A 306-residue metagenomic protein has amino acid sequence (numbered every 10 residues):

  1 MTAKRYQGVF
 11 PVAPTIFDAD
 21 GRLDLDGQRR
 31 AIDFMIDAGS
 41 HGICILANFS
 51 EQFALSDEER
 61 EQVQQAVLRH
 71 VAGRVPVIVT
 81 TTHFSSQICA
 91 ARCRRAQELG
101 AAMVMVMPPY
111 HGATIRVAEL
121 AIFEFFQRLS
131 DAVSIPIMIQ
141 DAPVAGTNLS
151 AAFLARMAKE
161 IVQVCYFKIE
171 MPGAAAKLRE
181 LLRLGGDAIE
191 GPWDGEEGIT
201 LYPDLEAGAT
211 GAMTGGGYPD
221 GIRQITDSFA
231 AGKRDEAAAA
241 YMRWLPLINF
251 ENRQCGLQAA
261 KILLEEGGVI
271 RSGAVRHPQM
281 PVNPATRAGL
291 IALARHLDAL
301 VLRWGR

Functional and structural regions predicted by a protein language model:
A3-G146: Active-site beta->alpha loop and helix N-cap motifs at the rims of alpha/beta catalytic domains
F10-P14, A38, L205-A209, G217-R306: C-terminal alpha-helical cap/extension of soluble enzyme domains
Q28, R60, Q64, C89 (+4 more regions): A general structural signal for well-ordered alpha-helical segments in protein cores
L55-E58, A91, R116-E119, S150-A152 (+3 more regions): Short secondary-structure transition/capping segments
R69-V75, G100, V133-I135, E160-Q163 (+3 more regions): Short helix-capping segments at alpha-helix termini
T114-I115, K177, I262: Flexible glycine/acidic-rich beta-alpha junction loops that bind and position SAM and/or redox cofactors in anaerobic
P143-Q254: Catalytic alpha/beta core domains of metabolic enzymes, predominantly
